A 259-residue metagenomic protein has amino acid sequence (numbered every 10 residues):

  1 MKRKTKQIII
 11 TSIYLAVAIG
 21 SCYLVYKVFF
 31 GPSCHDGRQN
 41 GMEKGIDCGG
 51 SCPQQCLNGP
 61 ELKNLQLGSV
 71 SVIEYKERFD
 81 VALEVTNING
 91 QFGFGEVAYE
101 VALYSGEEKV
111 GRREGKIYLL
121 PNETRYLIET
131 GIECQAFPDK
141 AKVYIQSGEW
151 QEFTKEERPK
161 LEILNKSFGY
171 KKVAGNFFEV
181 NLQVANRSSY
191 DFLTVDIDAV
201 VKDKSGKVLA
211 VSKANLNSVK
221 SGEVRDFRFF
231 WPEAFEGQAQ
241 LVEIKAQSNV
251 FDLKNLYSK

Functional and structural regions predicted by a protein language model:
K6-P60: Cysteine-rich modules of extracellular adhesion/ECM and protease-associated proteins
F29, Q55-K63, E152-K160: Proline/serine/threonine-rich low-complexity linkers at boundaries of modular beta-sandwich domains
S33-Q39, V70-S71, T86-N89, N186: Short, recurring structural edge motifs at helix starts
L62-G68, E162-K166: Proline-enriched interdomain boundary motifs that mark the N-terminal boundary and often initiate the first structured
Q66-S71, R78-N87, G93-A98, A102-G131 (+2 more regions): A cross-kingdom feature marking solvent-exposed beta-strand/loop segments within repeated, beta-rich binding/scaffold
E77-F92, G148-V211: Surface-exposed interaction/gating patches
E96-E100, K140, T194-D198, L241: Exposed beta-strand and adjacent loop surfaces of beta-rich binding modules that mediate intermolecular recognition
I117-Y118, G131-K172, A210-V211, R228-K259: Terminal connector regions
